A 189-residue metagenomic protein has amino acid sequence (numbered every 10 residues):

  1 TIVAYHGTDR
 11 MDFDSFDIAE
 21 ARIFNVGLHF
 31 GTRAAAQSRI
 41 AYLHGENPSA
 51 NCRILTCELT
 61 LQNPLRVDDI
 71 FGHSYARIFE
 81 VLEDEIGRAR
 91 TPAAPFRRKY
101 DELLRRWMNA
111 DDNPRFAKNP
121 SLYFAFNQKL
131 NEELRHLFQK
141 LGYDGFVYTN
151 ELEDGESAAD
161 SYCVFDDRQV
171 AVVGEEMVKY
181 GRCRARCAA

Functional and structural regions predicted by a protein language model:
T1-A189: Active-site and NAD+-binding cores of ADP-ribose-processing enzymes
